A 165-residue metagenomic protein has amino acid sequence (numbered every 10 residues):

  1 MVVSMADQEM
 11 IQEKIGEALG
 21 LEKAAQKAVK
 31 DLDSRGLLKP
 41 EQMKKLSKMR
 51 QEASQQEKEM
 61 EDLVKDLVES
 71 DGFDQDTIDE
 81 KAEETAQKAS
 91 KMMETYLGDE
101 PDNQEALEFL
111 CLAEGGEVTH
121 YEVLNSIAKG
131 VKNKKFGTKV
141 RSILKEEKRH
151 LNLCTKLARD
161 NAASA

Functional and structural regions predicted by a protein language model:
V2-A165: Amphipathic alpha-helical hairpins
